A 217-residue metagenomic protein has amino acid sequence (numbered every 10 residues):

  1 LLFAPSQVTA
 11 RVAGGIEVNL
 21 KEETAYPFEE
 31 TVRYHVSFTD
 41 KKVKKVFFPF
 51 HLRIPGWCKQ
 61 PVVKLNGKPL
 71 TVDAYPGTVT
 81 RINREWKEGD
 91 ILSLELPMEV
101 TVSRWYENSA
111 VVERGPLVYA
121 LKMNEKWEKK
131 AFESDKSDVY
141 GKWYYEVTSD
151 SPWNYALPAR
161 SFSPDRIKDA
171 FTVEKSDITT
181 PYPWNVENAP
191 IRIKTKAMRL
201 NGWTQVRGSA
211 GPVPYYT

Functional and structural regions predicted by a protein language model:
L1-K44, Y75, E95-T217: C-terminal beta-rich recognition modules with glycine/proline-rich loops and embedded aromatic residues
S6, R11-G15, W57, L65-L70: Change "in extracellular beta-sheet-rich domains … of secreted and cell-surface proteins" to "in beta-sheet-rich domains
T24, F38-D40, R53-G56, R84: Non-cytosolic beta-sheet module surface loops
K45-L65: Beta-strand-rich binding/interaction modules
P49-H51, I82-P97, S103: C-terminal beta-strand-rich structural cap/linker in extracellular carbohydrate-active enzymes
C58-E85, V102-E107: Solvent-exposed beta-strand/loop surfaces of large extracellular or lumenal domains
